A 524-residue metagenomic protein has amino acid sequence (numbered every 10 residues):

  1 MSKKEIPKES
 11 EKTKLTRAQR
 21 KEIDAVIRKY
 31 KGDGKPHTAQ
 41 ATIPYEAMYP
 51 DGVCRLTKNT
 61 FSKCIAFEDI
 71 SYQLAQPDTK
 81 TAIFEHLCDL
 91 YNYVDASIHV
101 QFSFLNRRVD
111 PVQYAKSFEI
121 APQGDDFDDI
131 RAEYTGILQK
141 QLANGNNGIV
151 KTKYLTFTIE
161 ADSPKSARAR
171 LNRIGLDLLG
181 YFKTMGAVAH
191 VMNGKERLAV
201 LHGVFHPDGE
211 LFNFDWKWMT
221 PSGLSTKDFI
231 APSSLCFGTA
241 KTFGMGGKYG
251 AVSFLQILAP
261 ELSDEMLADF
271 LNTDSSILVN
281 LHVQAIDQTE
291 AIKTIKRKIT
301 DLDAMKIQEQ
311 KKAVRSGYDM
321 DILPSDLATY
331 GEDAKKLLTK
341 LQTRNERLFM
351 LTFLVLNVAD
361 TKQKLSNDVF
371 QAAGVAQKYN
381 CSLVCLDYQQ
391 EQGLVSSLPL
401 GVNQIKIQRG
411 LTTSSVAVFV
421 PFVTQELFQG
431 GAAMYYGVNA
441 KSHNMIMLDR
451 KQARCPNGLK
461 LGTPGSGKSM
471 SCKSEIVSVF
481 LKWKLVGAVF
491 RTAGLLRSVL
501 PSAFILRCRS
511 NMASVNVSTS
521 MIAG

Functional and structural regions predicted by a protein language model:
S2-F422: Extended, folded cores of ATP/NTP-driven motor/assembly subunits in large transport and secretion machines
K12, W216, T492, R497 (+1 more regions): Generic N-terminal initiation segments characterized by hydrophobic and/or small/turn-forming residues
A47, Q429-G431: Short solvent-exposed loop/turn micro-motifs enriched in small/polar/acidic residues
C54, I70, P77, F84-N92 (+2 more regions): Glycine-rich phosphate-binding loop of nucleotide-binding enzymes
F419-F428, V438-N439: Long insertion/accessory domains within large nucleic-acid-processing enzymes
S498, S502-M521: Low-acidity, Ser/Thr- and Arg-rich intrinsically disordered low-complexity segments
G524: ATP-hydrolysis module of ASCE/P-loop NTPase motor domains, specifically the Walker B Asp-Glu catalytic pair
